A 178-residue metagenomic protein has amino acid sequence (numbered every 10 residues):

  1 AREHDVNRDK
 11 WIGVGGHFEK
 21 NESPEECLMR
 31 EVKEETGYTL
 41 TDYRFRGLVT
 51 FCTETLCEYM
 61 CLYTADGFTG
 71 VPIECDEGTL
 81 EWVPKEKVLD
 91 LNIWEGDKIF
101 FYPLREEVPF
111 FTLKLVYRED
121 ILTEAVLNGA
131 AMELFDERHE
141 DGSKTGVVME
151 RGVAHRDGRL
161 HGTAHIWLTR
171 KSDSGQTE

Functional and structural regions predicted by a protein language model:
A1, T64-G67, H139, L168-R170: Residue-level signal for short segments within beta-strands and strand-turn junctions of well-structured beta-sheet
A1-F51, A154-R159, T163, W167: Long, hydrophobic N-terminal alpha-helical segment
V6-N7, T55-L56, K171-T177: Short, solvent-exposed loop/turn segments that connect beta-strands within catalytic domains and beta-strand-rich
F18-T41, T50-L104, A125-A130, G175: Unchanged
E58-C61, G78, L113, T123 (+2 more regions): Change "...and in nucleic-acid phosphodiester-cleaving endonucleases..." to "...and in nucleic-acid processing enzymes
E106-M132: Charged phosphate-binding loop/patch that engages nucleotide di/tri-phosphates or the phosphate backbone of nucleic
A131-D173: Acidic, metal-coordinating catalytic segment for phosphate/diphosphate chemistry, firing primarily on the Nudix
